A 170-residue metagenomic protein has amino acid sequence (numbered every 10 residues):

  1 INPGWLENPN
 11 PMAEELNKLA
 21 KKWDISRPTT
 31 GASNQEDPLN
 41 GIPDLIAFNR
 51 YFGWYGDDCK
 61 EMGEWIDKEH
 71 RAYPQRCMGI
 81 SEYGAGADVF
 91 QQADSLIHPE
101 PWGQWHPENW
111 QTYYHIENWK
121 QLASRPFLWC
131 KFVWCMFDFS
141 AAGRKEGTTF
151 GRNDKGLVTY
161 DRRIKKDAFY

Functional and structural regions predicted by a protein language model:
P9-T30, P38-L45, R50-Y170: Substrate-binding clefts and catalytic carboxylate motifs of secreted carbohydrate-active enzymes
N34: Extracellular polysaccharide-recognition and catalytic grooves
